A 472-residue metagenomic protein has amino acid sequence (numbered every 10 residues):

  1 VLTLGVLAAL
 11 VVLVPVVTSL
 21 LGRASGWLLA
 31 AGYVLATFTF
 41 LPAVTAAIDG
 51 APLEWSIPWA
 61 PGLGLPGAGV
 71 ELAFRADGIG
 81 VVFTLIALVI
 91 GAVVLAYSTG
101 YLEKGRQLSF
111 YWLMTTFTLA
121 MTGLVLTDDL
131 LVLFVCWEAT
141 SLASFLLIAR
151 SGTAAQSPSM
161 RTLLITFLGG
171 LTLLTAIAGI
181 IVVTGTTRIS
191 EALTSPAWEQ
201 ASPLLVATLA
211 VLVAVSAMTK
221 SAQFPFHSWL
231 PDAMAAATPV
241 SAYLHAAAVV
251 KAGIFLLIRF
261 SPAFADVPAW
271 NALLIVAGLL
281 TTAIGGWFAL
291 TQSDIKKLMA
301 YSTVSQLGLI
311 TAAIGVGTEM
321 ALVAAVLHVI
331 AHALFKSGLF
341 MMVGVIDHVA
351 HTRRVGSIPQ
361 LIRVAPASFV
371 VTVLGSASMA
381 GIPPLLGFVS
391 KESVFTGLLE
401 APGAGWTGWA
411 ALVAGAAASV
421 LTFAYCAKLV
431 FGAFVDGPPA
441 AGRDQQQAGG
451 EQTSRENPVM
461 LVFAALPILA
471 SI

Functional and structural regions predicted by a protein language model:
V1-L2, V11-W112, V183-A201, S228 (+2 more regions): Transmembrane helix-loop-helix hairpins at membrane boundaries of multipass inner-membrane proteins
L4-V12, A217, V329: N-terminal transmembrane alpha-helices
V6-A9, V17, A31, A410-V413 (+1 more regions): Alpha-helical hydrophobic membrane-insertion segments
E54-F83, L130-L133, S141-S144, A217 (+3 more regions): Membrane-interface helix-loop-helix modules in multi-pass inner-membrane proteins
V93-L133, A143-R455, A465, L469: Hydrophobic transmembrane alpha-helices and their helix-loop junctions in integral membrane proteins
E138: Short phosphate-coordinating micro-motif centered on Lys-Gly-acidic
